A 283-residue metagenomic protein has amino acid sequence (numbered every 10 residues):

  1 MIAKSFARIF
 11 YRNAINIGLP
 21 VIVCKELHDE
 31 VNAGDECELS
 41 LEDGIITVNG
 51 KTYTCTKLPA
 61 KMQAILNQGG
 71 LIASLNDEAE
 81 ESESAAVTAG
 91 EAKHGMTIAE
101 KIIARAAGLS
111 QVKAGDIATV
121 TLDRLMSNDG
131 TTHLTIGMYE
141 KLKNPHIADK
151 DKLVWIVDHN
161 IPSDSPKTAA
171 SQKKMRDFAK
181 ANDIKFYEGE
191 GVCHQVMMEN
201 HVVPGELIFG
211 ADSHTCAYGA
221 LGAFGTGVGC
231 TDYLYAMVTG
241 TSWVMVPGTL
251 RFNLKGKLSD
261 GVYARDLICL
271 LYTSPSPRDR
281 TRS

Functional and structural regions predicted by a protein language model:
M1-I45, Y53-T54, L58, V196-V203: Feature captures the catalytic cores and cofactor-binding loops of soluble hydro-lyases/lyases that act on carboxylate
I2-K4, V23-C24, L39, L75 (+5 more regions): General beta-strand structural signal in soluble alpha/beta enzymes
E36-C37, E42-A92: Long, charged alpha-helical interface segments
T88-L142: N-terminal amphipathic, basic-rich helices that act as targeting or association modules
L125-V238, W243: Long, structured ligand/cofactor-binding scaffold of large enzymes
G229-Y235, L258-L271: Glycine- and Gly-Pro-enriched alpha-helical subdomains that act as flexible, kink-prone "lid/hinge" or packing modules
Y272-T281: Conserved small/polar residues in nucleotide/adenosyl-binding loops
